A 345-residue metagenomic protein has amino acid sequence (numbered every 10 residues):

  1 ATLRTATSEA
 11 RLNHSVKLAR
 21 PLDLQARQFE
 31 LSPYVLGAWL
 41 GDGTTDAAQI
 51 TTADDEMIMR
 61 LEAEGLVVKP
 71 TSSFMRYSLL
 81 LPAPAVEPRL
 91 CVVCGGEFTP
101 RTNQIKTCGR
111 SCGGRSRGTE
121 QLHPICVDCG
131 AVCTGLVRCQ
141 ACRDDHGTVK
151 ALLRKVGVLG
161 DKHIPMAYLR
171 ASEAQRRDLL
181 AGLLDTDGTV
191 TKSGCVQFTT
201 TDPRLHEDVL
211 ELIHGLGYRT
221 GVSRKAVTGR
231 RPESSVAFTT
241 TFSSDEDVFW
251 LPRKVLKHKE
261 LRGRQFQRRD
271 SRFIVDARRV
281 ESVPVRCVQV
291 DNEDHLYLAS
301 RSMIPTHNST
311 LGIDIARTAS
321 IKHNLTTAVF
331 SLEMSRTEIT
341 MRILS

Functional and structural regions predicted by a protein language model:
A1-A6, L12, D245-F266: Long beta-strand-rich cores associated with HINT superfamily self-processing modules
A1-L90, G96, G113, T119-G229 (+1 more regions): Intein-associated homing endonuclease modules of the LAGLIDADG/DOD-type, together with closely related HINT-family
C108-C112: Beta-edge loop/turn motif
G114, E211, R317, I321: Short, well-ordered alpha-helices that flank and scaffold nucleotide-derived cofactor binding pockets
S223-F242: Beta-rich nucleic-acid/ligand-interaction surfaces
V283, S309-S345: Glycine-rich nucleotide-phosphate-binding loops and adjacent flexible coil segments
